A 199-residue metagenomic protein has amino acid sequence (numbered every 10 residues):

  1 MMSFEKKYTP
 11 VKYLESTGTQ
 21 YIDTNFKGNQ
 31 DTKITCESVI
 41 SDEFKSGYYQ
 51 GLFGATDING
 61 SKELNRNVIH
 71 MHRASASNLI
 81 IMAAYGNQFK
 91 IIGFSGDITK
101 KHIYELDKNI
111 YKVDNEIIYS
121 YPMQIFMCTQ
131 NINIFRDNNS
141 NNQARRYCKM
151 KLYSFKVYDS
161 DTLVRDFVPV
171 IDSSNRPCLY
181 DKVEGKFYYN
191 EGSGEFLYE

Functional and structural regions predicted by a protein language model:
M1-M2, Y153-E199: Extended recognition patches within non-cytosolic domains
F4-M82, D159-R165: Extracellular glycan-recognition modules
Q20-Y21, F89-K90, K112, I117-Y119 (+3 more regions): Short, isolated positions in well-ordered beta-strands
D23-N25, K90-G96, P122-M123: Beta-strand-rich interaction surfaces with strong enrichment in secreted/lumenal proteins
N25, D31-S41, K101-K112, F135-D137 (+2 more regions): Residues within well-ordered beta-strands of beta-sheet-rich folds
L79-I103: Short, aromatic/His-centered strand-loop micro-motif at the edge of beta-sheets
T99-Q124, L163: Carbohydrate-binding surfaces in secreted/extracellular proteins
Y119-K151: Flexible glycan-contacting loops in extracellular carbohydrate-active proteins
